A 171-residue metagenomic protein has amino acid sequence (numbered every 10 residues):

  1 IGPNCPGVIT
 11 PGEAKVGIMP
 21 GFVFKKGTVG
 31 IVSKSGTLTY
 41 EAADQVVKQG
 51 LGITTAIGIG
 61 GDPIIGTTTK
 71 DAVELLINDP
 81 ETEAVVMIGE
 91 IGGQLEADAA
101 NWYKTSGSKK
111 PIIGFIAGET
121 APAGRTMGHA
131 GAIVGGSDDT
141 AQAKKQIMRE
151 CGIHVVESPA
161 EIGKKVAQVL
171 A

Functional and structural regions predicted by a protein language model:
I1-A171: Catalytic-core regions of core metabolic enzymes, especially those transforming organic acids/acyl-group intermediates
